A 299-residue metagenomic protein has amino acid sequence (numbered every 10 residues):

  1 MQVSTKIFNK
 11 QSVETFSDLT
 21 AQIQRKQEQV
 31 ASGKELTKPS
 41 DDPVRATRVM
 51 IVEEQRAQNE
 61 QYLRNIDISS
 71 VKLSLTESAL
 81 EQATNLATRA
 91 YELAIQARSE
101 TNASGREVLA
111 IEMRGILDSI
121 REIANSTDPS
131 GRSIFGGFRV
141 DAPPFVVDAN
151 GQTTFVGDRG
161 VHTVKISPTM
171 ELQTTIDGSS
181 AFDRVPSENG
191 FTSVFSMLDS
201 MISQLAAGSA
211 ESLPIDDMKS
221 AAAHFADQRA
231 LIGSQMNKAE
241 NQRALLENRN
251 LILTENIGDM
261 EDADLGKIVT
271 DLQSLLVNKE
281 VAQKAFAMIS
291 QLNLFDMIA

Functional and structural regions predicted by a protein language model:
M1-V140, S203-A299: Amphipathic alpha-helical polymerization modules
D141-A207: Cysteine-poor, low-complexity segments in flexible/peripheral regions
